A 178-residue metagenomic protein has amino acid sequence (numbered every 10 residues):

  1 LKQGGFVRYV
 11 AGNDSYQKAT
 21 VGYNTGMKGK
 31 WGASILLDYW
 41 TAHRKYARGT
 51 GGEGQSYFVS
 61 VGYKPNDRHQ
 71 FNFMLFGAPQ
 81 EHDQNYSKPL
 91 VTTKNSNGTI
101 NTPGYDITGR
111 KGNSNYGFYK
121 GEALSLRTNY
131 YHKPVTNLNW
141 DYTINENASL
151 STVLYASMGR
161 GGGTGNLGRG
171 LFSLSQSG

Functional and structural regions predicted by a protein language model:
L1-R8: A beta-strand signature from Gram-negative outer-membrane beta-barrel systems, especially the internal plug domain
A11-T41, Y46-N85, T136-I144: Transmembrane beta-barrel wall of Gram-negative outer-membrane proteins
R68-D141, T164-G178: Acidic/polar loop-and-plug regions of large Gram-negative outer-membrane beta-barrel proteins
T152: Active-site loops and adjacent core secondary-structure elements that bind or stabilize anionic groups
A156-M158: Acidic, polar low-complexity intrinsically disordered regions
